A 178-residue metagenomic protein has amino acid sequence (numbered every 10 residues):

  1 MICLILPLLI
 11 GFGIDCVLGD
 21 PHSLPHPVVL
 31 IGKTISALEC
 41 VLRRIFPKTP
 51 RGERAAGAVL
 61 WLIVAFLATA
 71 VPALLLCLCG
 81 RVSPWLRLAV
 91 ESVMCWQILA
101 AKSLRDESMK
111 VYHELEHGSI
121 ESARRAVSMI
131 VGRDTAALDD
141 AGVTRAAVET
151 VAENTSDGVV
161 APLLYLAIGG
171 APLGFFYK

Functional and structural regions predicted by a protein language model:
M1-Y177: Hydrophobic alpha-helical transmembrane segments
